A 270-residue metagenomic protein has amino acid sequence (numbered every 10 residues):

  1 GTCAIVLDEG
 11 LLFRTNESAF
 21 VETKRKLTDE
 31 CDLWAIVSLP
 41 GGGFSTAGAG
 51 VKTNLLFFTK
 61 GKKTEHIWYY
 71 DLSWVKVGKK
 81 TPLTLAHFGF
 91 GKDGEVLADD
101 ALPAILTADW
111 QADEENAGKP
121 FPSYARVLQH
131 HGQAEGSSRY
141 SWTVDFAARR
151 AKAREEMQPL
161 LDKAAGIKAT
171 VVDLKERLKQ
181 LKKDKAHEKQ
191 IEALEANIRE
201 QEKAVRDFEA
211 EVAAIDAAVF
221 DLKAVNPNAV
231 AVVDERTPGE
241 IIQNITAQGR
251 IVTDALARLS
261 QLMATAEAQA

Functional and structural regions predicted by a protein language model:
G1-A270: A conserved structural/catalytic subdomain of Rossmann-like adenosyl-cofactor enzymes
